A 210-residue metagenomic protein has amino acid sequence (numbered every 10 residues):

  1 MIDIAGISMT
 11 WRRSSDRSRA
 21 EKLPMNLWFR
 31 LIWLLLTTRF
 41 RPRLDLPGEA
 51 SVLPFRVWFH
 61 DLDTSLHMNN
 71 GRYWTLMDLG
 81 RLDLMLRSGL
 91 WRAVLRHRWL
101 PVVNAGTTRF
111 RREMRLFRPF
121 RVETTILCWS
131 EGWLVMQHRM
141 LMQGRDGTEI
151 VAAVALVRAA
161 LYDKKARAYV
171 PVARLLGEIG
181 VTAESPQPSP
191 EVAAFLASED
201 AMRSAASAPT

Functional and structural regions predicted by a protein language model:
I2-I4: Compositionally biased, low-complexity intrinsically disordered regions
I7, W11-P24: Short, Lys/Arg-enriched N-terminal segments with co-localized hydrophobic residues within the first ~10-30 amino acids
E21-R41, M114-R121, T125-T210: HotDog/MaoC-like acyl-thioester-processing domains
E49-F59: Short amphipathic
D61-D63: Acidic, divalent-cation-chelating loop motifs in proteins
R72-L95: Active-site helix/loop of acyl-thioester processing domains in fatty-acid/polyketide metabolism, spanning hotdog-fold
R96-P119: Small beta-barrel nucleic-acid-binding modules, principally OB-folds
